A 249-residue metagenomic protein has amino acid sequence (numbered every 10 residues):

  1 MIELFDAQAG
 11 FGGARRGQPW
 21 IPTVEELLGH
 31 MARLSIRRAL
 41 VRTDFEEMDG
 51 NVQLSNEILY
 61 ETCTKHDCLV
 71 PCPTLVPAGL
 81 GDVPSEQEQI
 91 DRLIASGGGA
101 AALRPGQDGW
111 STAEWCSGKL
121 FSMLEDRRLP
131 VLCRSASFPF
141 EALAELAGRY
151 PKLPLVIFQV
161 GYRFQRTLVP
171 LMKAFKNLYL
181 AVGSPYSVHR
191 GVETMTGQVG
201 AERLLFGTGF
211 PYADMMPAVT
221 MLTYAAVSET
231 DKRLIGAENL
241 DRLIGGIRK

Functional and structural regions predicted by a protein language model:
M1-A9, I21-R38, R203, M216-K249: Mid-to-C-terminal alpha-helical segments outside catalytic/metal-binding sites
E3, Q8-A14, R134, Q159: Histidine-centered divalent metal-coordination motifs
Q8, M31, L59, L124 (+6 more regions): Conserved, mostly hydrophobic/aromatic
A9, F45, P105, V160 (+2 more regions): Active-site metal-binding loops of divalent metal-dependent hydrolases
F11-P22, E47: Acidic/histidine-rich helix-loop elements that form or flank divalent-metal/phosphate-binding sites at the catalytic
T23-H30, S55-T62, E86-L93, C116-L120 (+5 more regions): A general structural detector for well-ordered alpha-helical segments in enzyme core domains, enriched
R38, G50-L132: Active-site gating/metal-coordination segments in enzymes
G99, A113-L205: Catalytic pocket-lining loop regions of alpha/beta-barrel enzymes, especially the amidohydrolase/enolase/GH5 lineages
